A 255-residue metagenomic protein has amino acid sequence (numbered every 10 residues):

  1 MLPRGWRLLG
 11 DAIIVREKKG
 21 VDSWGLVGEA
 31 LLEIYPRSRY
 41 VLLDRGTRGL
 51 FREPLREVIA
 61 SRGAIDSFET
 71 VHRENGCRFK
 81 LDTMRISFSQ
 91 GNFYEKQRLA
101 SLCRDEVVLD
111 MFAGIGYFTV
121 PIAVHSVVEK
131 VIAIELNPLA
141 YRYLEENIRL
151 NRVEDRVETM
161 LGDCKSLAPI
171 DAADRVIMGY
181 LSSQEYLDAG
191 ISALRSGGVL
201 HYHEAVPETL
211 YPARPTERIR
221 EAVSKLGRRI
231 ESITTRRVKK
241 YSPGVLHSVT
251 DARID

Functional and structural regions predicted by a protein language model:
M1-D255: SAM-dependent transferase fold signal centered on methyltransferase-like domains, encompassing both Class I
